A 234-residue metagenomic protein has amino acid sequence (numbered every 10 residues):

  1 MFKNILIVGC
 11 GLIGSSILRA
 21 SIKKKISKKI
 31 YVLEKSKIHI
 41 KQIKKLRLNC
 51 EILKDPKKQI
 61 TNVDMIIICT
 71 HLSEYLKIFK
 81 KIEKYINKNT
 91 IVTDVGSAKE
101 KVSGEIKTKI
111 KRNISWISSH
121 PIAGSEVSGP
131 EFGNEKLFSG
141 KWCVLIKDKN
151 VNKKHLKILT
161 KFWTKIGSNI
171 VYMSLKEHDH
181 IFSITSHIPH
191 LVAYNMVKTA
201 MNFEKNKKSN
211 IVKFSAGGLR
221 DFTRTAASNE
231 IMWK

Functional and structural regions predicted by a protein language model:
M1-K58: NAD(P)+-binding Rossmann beta1-loop-alpha1 motif at the extreme N-terminus of oxidoreductases
N4, K28-K29, S115, W142 (+1 more regions): Residues at the starts of beta-strands that form the adenosine-phosphate
Y31-L33, L53, T93, I117 (+2 more regions): Hydrophobic/aromatic beta-strand patches that form the interior of the parallel beta-sheet core in alpha/beta enzyme
K35-S36, T70-H71, V95: Short beta->alpha hinge that forms the Motif I/post-I loop of the SAM-binding pocket
K58-I86, T90-I91: Rossmann-like NAD(P)-binding element
I78-E131: Rossmann-like NAD(P)(H) cofactor-binding subdomain of soluble oxidoreductases
E135-S228: Internal alpha-helical scaffold of NAD(P)-dependent oxidoreductase catalytic cores
K234: C-terminal active-site/capping subdomain that shapes the small-molecule cofactor and substrate pocket of enzyme
